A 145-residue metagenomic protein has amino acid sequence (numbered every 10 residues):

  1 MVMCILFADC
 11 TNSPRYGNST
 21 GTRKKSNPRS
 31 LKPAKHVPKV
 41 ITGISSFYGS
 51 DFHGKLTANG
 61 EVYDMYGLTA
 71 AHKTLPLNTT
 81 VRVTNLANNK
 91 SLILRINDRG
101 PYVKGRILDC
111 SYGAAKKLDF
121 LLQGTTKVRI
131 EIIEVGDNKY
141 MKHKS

Functional and structural regions predicted by a protein language model:
M1-D9: Sec-dependent bacterial lipoprotein signal peptides
D9-S145: Secreted/periplasmic proteins
